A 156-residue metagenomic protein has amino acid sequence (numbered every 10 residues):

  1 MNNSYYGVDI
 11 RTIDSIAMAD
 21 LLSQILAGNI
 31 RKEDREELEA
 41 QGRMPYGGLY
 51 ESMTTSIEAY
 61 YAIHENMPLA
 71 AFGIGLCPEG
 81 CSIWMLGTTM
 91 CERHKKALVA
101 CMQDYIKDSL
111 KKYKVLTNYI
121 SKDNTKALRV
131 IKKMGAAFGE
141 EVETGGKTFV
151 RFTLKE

Functional and structural regions predicted by a protein language model:
N2-N29: A short beta-loop-alpha structural element at the N-terminal edge of CoA-dependent acyl/N-acetyltransferase catalytic
I30-L49: Conserved GNAT-fold acetyl-CoA-binding loop/helix
L49-Y61, A70, K114: A short helix-loop-beta-strand connector motif used in the catalytic cores of GNAT acetyltransferases and, in some
Y61, N66-L76, C81-S82: Conserved beta-strand in the GNAT
E79-C91, V150: Conserved acetyl-CoA binding element of GNAT-fold acetyltransferases
R93-D108, R129, K133: Conserved acetyl-CoA-binding loop-helix of GNAT-fold acetyltransferases
Y113-K132, E143-G146: Conserved beta-strand-loop-alpha-helix junction that forms the acyl-donor binding cleft
T144-E156: C-terminal "cap" of GNAT-fold acetyltransferases
